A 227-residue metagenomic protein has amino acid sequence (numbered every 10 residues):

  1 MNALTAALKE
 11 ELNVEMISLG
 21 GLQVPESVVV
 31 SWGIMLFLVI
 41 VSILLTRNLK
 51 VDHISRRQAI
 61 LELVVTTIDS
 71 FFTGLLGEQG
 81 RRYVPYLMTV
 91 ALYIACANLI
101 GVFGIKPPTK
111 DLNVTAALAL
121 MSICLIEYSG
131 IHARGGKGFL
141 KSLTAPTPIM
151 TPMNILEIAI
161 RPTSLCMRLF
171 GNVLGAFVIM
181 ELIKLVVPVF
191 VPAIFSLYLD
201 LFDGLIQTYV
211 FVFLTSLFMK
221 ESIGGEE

Functional and structural regions predicted by a protein language model:
M1-E227: Selective transmembrane helix interface/packing segments
